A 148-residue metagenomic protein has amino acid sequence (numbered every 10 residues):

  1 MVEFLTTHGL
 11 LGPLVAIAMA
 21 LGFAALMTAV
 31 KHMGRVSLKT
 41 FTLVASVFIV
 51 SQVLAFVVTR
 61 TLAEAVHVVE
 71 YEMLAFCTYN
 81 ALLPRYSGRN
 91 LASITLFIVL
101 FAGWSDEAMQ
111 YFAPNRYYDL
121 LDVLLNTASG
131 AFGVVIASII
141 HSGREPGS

Functional and structural regions predicted by a protein language model:
M1-S105, Y111, L120, T127 (+2 more regions): Bulky hydrophobic segments
